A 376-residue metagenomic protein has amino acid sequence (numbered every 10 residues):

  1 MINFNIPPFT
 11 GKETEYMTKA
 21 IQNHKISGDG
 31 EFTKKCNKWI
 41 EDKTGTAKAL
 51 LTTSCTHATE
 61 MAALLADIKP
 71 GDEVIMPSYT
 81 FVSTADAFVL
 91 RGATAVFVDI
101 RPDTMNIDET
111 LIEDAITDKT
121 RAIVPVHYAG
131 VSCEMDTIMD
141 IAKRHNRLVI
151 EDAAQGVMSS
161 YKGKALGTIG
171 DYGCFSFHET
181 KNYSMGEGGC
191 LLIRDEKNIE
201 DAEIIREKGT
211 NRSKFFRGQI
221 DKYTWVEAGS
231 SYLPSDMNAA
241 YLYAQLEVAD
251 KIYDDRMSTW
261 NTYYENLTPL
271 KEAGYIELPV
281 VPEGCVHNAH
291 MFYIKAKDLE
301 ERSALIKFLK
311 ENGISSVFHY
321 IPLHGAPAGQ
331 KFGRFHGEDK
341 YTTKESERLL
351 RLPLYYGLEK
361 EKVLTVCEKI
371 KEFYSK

Functional and structural regions predicted by a protein language model:
M1-I26, T224-V226, P353: N-terminal "arm"/small-domain region of PLP-dependent enzymes with the aminotransferase-like
I26-E73, A87-R91, F97-D99, K164: Phosphate-binding glycine-rich loop
K34-K38, K43-A47, T110, D114 (+6 more regions): PLP-dependent aminotransferase class I/II
L50, I75, V96, V149-I150 (+3 more regions): Structural detector of well-ordered beta-strand residues that form the stable sheet scaffold of enzyme domains
A58, T80, P353: Conserved SAM-binding loop
L64-A153, S160: PLP-dependent aminotransferase-like
E151-M185, K214-F215, D221-V226: Conserved active-site segment immediately N-terminal to the catalytic lysine that forms the internal aldimine
F175-S176, G189-D195, Y243: Short beta-strand-to-turn element immediately C-terminal to the catalytic PLP-Schiff-base lysine in fold type I
